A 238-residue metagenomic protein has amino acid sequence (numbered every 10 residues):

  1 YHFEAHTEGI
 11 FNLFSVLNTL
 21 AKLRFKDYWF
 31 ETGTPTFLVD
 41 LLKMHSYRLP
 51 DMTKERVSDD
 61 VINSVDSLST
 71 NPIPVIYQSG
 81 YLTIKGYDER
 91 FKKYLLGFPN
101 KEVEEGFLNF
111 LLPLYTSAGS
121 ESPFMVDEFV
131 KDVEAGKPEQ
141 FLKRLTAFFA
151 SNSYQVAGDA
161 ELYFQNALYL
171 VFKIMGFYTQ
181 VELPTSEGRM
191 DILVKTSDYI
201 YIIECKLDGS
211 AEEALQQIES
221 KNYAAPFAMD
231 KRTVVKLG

Functional and structural regions predicted by a protein language model:
Y1, D60, A225: Flexible, active-site-adjacent loop/turn segments at secondary-structure boundaries
Y1-F11: A short helix-loop-helix "switch/interaction" segment in the helical subdomain of ASCE P-loop NTPases
F11-E213, S220: Extended alpha-helical interface modules used as scaffolds for assembling large macromolecular complexes
L207-G238: Catalytic cores of nucleic-acid endonucleases
